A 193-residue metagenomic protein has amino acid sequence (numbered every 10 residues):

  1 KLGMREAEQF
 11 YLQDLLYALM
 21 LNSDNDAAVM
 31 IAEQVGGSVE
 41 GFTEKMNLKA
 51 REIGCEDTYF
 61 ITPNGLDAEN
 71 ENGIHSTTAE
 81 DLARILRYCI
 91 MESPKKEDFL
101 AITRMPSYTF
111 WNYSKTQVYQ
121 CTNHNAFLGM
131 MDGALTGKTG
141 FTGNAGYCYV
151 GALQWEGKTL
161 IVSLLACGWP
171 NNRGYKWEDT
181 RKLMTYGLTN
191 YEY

Functional and structural regions predicted by a protein language model:
K1-E80, I90-E92: Active-site-adjacent loops and short helices of periplasmic peptidoglycan-processing enzymes
C55-E56, G73-Y193: Domain-terminus/edge residues, biased toward the C-terminal soluble/receptor-binding domains of extracytoplasmic
